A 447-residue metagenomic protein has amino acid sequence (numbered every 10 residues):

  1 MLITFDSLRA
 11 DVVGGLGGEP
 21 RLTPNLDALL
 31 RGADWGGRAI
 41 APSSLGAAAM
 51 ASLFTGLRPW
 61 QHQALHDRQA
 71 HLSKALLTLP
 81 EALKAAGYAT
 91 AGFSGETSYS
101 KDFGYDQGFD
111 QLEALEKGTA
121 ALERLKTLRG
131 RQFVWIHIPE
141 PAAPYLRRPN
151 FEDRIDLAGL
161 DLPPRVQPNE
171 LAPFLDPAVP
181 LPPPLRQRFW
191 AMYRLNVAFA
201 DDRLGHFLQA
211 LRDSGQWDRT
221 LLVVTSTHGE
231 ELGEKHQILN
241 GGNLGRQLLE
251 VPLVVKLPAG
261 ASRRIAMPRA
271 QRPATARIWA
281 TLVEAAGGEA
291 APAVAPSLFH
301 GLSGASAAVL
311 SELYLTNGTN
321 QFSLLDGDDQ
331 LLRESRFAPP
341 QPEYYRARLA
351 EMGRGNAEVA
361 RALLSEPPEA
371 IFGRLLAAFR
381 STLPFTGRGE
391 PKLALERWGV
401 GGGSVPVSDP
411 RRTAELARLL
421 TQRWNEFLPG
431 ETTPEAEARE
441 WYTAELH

Functional and structural regions predicted by a protein language model:
M1-H447: Catalytic domains that recognize anionic headgroups
